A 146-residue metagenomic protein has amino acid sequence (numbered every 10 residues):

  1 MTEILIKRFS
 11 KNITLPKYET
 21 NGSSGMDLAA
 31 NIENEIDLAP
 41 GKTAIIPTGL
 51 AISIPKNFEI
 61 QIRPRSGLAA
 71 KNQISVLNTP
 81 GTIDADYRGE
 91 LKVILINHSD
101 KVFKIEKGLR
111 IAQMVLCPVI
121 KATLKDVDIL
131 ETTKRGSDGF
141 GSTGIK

Functional and structural regions predicted by a protein language model:
M1-K146: DUTPase catalytic domain/fold
